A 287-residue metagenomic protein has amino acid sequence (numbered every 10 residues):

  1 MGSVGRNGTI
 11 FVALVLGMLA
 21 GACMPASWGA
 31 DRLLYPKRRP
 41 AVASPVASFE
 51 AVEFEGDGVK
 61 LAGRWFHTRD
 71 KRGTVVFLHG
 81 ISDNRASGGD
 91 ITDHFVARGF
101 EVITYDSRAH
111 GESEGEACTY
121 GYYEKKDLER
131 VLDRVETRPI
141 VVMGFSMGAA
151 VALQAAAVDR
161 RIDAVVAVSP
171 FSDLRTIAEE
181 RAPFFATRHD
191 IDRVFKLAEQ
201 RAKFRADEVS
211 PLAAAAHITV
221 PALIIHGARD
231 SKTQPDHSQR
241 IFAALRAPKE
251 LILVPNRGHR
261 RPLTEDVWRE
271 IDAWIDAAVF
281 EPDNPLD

Functional and structural regions predicted by a protein language model:
G8-E55, A62-R64, D287: An N-terminal hydrophobic leader/cap segment in hydrolases
T92-E114: Conserved alpha/beta-hydrolase
C118-E136: Alpha/beta-hydrolase active-site loop
Q154-F204: Hydrolase active-site cap/lid region
H217-T219, I224-H226, D230: Short beta-strand/loop motif that positions the catalytic acidic residue of the alpha/beta-hydrolase fold
Q234-F242: Short alpha-helix in the alpha/beta-hydrolase fold that links the catalytic acid
R257-V267: Catalytic histidine-centered segment of alpha/beta-hydrolase-like enzymes
E265-D287: Catalytic active-site module of serine/aspartate enzymes centered on a nucleophile-bearing elbow/loop
